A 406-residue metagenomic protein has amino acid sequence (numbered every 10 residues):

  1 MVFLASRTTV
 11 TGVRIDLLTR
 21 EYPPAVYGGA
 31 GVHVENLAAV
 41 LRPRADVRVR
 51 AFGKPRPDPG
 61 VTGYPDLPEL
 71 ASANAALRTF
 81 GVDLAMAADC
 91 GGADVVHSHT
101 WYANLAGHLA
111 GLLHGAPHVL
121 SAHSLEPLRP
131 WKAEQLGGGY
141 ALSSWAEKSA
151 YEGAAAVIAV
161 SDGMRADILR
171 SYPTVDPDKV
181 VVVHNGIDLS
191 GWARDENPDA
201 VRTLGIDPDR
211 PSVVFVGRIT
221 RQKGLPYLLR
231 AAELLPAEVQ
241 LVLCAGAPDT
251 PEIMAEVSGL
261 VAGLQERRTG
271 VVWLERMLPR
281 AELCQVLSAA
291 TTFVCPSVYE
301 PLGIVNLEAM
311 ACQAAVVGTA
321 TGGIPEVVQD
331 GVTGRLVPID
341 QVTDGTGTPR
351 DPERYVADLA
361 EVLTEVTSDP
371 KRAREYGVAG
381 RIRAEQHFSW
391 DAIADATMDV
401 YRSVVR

Functional and structural regions predicted by a protein language model:
V32, P211, F215-L234, A255: A conserved mid-protein helix/loop that constitutes part of the nucleotide-sugar donor-binding site
S98-A103, A122: Short His-centered aromatic/hydrophobic patch
A116-V119, P127-S149, A166: Nucleotide-sugar donor phosphate/pyrophosphate-binding loop at the beta->alpha transition of glycosyltransferases
G163, G186: Carbohydrate-associated surface elements
M254-M277, A281: Nucleotide-activated donor-binding/catalytic signature segment of Leloir-type glycosyltransferases, i.e., the conserved
C284-A290: Short alpha-helical donor nucleotide-sugar binding micro-motif in glycosyltransferases
V298: Aromatic "clamp/platform" in nucleotide-sugar-dependent glycosyltransferases that forms part of the donor/acceptor
A315-G318, V328, R335: Short hydrophobic beta-strand element within catalytic cores of glycosyltransferases and related nucleotide-activated
